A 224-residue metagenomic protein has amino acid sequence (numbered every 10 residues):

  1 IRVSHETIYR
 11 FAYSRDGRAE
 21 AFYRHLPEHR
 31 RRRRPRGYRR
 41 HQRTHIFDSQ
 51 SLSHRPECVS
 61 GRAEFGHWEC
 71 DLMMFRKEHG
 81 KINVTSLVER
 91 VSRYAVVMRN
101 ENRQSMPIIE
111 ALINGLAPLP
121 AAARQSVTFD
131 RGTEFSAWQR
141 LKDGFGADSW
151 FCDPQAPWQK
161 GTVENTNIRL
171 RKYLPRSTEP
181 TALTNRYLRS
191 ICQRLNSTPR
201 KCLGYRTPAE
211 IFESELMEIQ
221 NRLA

Functional and structural regions predicted by a protein language model:
I1-G61: Basic, flexible linker segments flanking DNA-binding modules in nucleic acid-interacting mobile-element proteins
I8, D71, L87, R93 (+5 more regions): Mobile genetic element proteins and their domesticated derivatives, centered on retroelements and DNA transposons
S53, E57-A95: An active-site-proximal beta-strand-loop segment
M74-G80, V97-A121: Active-site beta-loop-alpha junctions of metal-dependent nucleic acid enzymes, especially the RNase H-like/DDE
R93-M98, F151, R176: Short small-residue beta-strand/loop micro-motif enriched in glycine and branched aliphatics
A117, R140-A147: Short, surface-exposed basic-aromatic patches at helix termini and helix-loop junctions that form
F129-K142, F151-L174, T181-Q193: RNase H-like two-metal-ion nuclease catalytic core shared by retroviral integrases and related mobile-element nucleases
R176-A224: C-terminal domain-tail junction helix/linker
